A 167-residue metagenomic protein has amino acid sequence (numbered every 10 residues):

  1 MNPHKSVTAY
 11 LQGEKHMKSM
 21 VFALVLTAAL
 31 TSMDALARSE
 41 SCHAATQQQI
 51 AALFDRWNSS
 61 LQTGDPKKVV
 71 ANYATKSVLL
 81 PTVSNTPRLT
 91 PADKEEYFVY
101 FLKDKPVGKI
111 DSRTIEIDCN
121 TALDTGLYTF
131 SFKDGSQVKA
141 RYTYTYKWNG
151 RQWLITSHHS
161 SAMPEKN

Functional and structural regions predicted by a protein language model:
M1-H16: Short, Lys/Arg-enriched N-terminal segments with co-localized hydrophobic residues within the first ~10-30 amino acids
G13, K139-K166: Short beta-strand edge/turn micro-motifs at domain boundaries
A23-T31: Bacterial N-terminal signal peptides
A35-A71, T75, K166-N167: Short, low-complexity N-terminal intrinsically disordered segments enriched in polar/charged residues
Q47-Q49, L53, P66-D118, F132 (+1 more regions): A solvent-exposed, acidic/Ser-Thr-rich amphipathic alpha-helical stretch
C119-Y128: A short hydrophobic beta-strand element
